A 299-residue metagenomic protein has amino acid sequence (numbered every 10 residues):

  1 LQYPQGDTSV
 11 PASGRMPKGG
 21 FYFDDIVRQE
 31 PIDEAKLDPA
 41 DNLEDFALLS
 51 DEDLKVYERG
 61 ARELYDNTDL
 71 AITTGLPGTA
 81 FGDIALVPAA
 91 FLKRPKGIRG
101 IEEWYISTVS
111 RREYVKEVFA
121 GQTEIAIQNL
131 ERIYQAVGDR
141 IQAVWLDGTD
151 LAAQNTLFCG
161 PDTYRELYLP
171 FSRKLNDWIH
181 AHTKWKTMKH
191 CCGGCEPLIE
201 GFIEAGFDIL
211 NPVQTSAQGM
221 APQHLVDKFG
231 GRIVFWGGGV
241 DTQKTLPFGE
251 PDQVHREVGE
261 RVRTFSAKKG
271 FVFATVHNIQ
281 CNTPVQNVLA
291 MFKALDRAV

Functional and structural regions predicted by a protein language model:
L1-G20: N-terminal accessory beta-strand-rich subdomains and adjacent acidic, glycine-rich linkers that precede catalytic cores
M16-V299: Active-site loop segments of alpha/beta catalytic cores
